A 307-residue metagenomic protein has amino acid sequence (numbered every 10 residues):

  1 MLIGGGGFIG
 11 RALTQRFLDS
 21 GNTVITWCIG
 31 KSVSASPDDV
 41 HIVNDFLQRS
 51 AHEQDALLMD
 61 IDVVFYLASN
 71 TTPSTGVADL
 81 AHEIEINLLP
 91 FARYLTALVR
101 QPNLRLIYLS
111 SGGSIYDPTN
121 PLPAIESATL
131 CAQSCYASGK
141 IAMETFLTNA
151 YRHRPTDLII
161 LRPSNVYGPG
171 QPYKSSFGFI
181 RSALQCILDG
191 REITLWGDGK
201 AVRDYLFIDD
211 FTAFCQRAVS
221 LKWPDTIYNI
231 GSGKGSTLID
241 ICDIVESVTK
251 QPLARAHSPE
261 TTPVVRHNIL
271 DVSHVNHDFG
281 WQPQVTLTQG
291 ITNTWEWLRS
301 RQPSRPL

Functional and structural regions predicted by a protein language model:
M1-D19: N-terminal Rossmann NAD(P)H-binding glycine-rich loop of SDR-like oxidoreductase domains
R49-I86: NAD(P)H-binding glycine-rich loop region in Rossmannoid oxidoreductase-like domains and their noncatalytic homologs
G76, T129, L158-P169, S182-L206 (+1 more regions): A conserved pocket-lining segment of Rossmann-fold NAD(P)-dependent short-chain dehydrogenase/reductase
R93-Q133: Conserved Rossmann-fold NAD(P)-dependent oxidoreductase catalytic core, especially the SDR/UDP-sugar
P118, Q133-I159, L188: Active-site Tyr-X1-5-Lys
I141, V166-R181, R191-E192, W196 (+4 more regions): Glycine/proline-rich active-site loop of Rossmann-fold NAD(P)-dependent oxidoreductases
D198-K200, I227-Y228, T237-C242, K250-H267 (+1 more regions): C-terminal "lid/loop" region of Rossmann-like NAD(P)-dependent oxidoreductases
L287-L307: Amphipathic terminal alpha-helices
